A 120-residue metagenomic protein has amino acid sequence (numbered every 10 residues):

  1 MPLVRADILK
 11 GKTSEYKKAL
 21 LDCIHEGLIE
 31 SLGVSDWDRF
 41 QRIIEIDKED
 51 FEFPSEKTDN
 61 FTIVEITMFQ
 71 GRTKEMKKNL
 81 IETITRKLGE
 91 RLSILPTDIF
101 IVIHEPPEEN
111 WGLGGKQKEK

Functional and structural regions predicted by a protein language model:
M1-K120: Interaction-mediating elements
